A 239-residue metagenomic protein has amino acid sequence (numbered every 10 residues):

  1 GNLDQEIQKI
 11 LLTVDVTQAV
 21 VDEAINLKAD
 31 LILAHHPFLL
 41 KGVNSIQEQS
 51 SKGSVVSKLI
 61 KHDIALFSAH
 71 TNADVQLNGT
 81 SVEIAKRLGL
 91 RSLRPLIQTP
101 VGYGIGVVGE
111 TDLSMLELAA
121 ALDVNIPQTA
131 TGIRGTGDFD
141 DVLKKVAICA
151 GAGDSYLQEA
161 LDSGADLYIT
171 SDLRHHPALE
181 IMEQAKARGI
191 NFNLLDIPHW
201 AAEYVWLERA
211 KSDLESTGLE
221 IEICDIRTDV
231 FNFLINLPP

Functional and structural regions predicted by a protein language model:
G1-P239: Hydrophobic structural segments
